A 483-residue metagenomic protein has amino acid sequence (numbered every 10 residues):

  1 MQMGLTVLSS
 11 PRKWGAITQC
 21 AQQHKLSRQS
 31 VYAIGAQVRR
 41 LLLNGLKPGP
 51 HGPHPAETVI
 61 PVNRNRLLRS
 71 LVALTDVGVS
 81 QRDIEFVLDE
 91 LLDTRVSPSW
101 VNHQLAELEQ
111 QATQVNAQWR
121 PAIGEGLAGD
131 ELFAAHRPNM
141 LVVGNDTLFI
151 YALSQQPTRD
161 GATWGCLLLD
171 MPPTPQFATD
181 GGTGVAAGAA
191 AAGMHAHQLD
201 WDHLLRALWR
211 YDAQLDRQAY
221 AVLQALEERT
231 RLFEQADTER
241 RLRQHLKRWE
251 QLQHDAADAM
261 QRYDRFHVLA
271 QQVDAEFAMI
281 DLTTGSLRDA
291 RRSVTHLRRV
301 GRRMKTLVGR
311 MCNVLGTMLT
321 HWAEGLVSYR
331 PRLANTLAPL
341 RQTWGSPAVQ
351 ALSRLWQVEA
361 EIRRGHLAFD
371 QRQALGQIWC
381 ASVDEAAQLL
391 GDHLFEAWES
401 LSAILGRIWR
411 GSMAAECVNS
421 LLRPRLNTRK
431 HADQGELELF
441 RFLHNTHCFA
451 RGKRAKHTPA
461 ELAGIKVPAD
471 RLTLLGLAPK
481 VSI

Functional and structural regions predicted by a protein language model:
M1-Q2, R39-V62, E396-R407: Basic, amphipathic alpha-helix used for nucleic-acid engagement in HTH/winged-helix/SANT-Myb modules and analogous
M1-V7, L67-V72: Short alpha-helical "packing" element that flanks the helix-turn-helix/winged-helix DNA-binding module
V7-S9, A16-I17, R28, A33-G35 (+3 more regions): Acidic/histidine-rich catalytic cores and adjacent linkers of DNA breakage/strand-transfer/modification proteins
A16-K25, I84: Short alpha-helical "recognition helix" segments of helix-turn-helix
K25-L41, T94-E109: Major-groove recognition helix of helix-turn-helix-like DNA-binding domains
K47-D83, V87-H195, Q214, F266-Q272 (+2 more regions): RNase H-like nuclease fold core
I123, D216-F233: A polyampholytic, Gly/Pro-enriched intrinsically disordered region
G193-R217: Inter-helix linker motif
